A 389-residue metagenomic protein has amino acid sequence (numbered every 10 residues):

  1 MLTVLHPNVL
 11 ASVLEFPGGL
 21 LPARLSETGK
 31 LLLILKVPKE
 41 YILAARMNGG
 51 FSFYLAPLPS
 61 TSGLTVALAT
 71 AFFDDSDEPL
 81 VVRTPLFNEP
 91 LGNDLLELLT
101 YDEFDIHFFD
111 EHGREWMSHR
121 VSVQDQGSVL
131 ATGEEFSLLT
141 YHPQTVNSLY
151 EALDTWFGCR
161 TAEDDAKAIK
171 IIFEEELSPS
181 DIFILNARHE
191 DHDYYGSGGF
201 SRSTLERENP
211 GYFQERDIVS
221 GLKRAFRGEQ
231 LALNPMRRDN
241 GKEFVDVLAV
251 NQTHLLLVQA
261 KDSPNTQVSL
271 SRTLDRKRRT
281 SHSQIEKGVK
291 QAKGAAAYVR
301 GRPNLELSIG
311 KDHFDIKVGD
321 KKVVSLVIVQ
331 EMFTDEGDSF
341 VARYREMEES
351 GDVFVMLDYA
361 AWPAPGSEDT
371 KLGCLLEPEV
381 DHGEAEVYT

Functional and structural regions predicted by a protein language model:
M1-F244, A249-T389: Intrinsically disordered, low-complexity Ser/Thr/Pro/Gly-rich regulatory segments
